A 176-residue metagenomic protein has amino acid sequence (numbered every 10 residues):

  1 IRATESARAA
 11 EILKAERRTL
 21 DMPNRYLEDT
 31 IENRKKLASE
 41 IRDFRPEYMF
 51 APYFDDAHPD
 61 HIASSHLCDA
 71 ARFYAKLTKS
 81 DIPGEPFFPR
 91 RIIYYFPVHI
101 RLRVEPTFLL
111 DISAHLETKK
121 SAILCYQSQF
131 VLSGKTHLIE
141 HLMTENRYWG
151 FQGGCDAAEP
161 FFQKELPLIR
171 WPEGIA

Functional and structural regions predicted by a protein language model:
I1-E40: Core alpha/beta nucleotide-donor-binding catalytic domains of modification enzymes
E28-A176: Metal-dependent de-N-acetylase/amidase catalytic core
